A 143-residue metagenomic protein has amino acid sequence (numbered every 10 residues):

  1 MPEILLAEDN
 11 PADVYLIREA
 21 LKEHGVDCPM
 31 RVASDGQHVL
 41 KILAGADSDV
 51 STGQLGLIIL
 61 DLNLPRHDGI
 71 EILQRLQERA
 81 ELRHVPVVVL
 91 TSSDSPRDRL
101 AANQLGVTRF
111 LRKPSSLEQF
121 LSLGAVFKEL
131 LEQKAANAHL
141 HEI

Functional and structural regions predicted by a protein language model:
P2-A12, I17-K22, I58: Conserved acidic segment of CheY-like receiver
V32-L57: Acidic, metal-coordinating helix/loop segments flanking the phosphotransfer/catalytic sites of two-component signaling
H38, S115-V126, A135-H141: C-terminal output helix
L60-D61, T91: Active-site residues of response regulator receiver
P65, S95: The feature encodes the CheY-like receiver
H84-D94: A short, hydrophobic beta-strand element within the central beta-sheet of small alpha/beta folds
T108: Short, glycine/charged-rich "phosphate-handling" switch motifs in NTP-dependent and phosphotransfer domains
